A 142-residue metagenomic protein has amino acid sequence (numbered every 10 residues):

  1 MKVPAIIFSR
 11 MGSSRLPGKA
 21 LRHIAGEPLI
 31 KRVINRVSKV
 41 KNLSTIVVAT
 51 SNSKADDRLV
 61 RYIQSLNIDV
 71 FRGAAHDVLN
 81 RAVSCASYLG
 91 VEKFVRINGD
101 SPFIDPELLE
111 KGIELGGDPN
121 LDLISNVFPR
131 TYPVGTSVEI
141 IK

Functional and structural regions predicted by a protein language model:
K2-T50: N-terminal glycine-rich phosphate-binding loop and ensuing alpha1 helix
F8, I97-N98, V127: Short beta-strand segments
R15, Q64, R130-V134: Short glycine-enriched loop/turn motifs at secondary-structure junctions
L43, V91, D118-D122: Short, high-confidence coil segments that cap the C-terminus of an alpha-helix and link into the following beta-strand
N52-G117: Short phosphate-binding loop-to-helix
I104-K142: Conserved core of the sugar-phosphate nucleotidyltransferase
